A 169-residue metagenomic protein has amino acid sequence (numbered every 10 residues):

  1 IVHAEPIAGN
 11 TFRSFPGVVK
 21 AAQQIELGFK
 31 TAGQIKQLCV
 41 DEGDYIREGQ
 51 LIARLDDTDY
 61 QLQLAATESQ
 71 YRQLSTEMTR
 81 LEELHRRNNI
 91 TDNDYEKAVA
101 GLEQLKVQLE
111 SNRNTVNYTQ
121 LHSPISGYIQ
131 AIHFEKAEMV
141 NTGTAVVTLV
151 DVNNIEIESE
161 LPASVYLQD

Functional and structural regions predicted by a protein language model:
I1-A32: N-terminal beta-strand block that forms a small beta-sandwich/beta-barrel module immediately after a flexible targeting
E5, G28, D56, H122 (+1 more regions): Residue-level detector of conserved, well-ordered beta-strand and adjacent loop positions that form binding/recognition
V18, A32, K36-C39, Y45-L51 (+1 more regions): Surface-exposed patches in structured soluble domains
Q24, Q37, R86-R87, Y118: Short basic coil micro-motifs at the edges of alpha-helical modules that engage polyanionic partners
L38-C39, D44-L74: Structured, soluble extracytoplasmic/luminal domains of envelope-associated proteins
D59-N114, I132-E135, I157: Alpha-helical coiled-coil segments
